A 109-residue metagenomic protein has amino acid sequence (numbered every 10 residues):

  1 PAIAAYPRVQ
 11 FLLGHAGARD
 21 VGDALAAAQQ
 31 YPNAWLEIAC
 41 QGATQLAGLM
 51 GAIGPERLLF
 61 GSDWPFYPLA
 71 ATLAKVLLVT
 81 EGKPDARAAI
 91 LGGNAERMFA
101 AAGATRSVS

Functional and structural regions predicted by a protein language model:
P1-L59: Catalytic pocket-lining loop regions of alpha/beta-barrel enzymes, especially the amidohydrolase/enolase/GH5 lineages
V9, A34, Y67-A70, A102: Generic signature of intrinsically disordered, low-complexity segments enriched in small/polar residues
H15, L36, D63, R87 (+1 more regions): Conserved, mostly hydrophobic/aromatic
A18-R19, P65-Y67: Short, solvent-exposed loop/turn segments at secondary-structure junctions
A43-T44, F66-P68: Short gly/pro/ser/thr-enriched loop/turn and capping motifs at secondary-structure boundaries
P55, A70-S109: Mid-to-C-terminal alpha-helical segments outside catalytic/metal-binding sites
